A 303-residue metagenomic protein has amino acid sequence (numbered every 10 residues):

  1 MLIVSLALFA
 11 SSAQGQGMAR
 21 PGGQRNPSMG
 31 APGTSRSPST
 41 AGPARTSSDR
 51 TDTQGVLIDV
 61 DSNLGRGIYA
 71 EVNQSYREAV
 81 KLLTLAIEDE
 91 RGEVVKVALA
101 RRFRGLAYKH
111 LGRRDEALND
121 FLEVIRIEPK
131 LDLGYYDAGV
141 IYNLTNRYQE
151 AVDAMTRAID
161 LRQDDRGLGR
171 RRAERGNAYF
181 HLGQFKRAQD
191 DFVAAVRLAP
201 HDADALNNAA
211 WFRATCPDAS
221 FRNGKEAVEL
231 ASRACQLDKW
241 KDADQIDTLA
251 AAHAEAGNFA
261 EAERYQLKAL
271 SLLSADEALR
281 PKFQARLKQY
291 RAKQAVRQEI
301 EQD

Functional and structural regions predicted by a protein language model:
M18-G55, D218-K225, R233-D303: Terminal, low-structured helical/coil segments at or just beyond the last alpha-helical repeat
D59-D89, L99, L106-H110: Alpha-helical segment of the N-proximal tetratricopeptide repeat
V60, V94-L99, D132-L133, D165-R170 (+3 more regions): Helix-start (N-cap) detector for alpha-helical repeat units in TPR-like alpha-solenoids, especially tetratricopeptide
I68, L106, V140, N177 (+4 more regions): Residue-level recognition of tetratricopeptide repeat
V72-N73, H110, L144-T145, H181 (+3 more regions): Register position in tetratricopeptide repeats
